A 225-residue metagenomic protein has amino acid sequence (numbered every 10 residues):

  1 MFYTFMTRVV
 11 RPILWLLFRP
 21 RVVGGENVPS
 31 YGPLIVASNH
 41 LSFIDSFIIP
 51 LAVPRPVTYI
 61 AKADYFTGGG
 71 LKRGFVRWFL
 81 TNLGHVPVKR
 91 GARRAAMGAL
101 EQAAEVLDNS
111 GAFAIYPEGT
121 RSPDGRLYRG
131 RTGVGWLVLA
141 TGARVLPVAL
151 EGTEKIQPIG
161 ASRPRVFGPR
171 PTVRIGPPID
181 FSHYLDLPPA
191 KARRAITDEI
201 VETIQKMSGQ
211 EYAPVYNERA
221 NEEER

Functional and structural regions predicted by a protein language model:
F2, M97-R225: Non-catalytic C-terminal accessory region of glycerolipid acyltransferases and related lyso-lipid remodeling enzymes
Y3, V9-H40: Helix-to-loop junction immediately C-terminal to a conserved catalytic motif
W15, S30-R93: Catalytic core of membrane glycerolipid acyltransferases/transacylases, capturing the structured, soluble-facing
W15-V22, A96-M97, I156-P158: Short gly/ser/thr-rich secondary-structure transition/capping motifs
G24, N39, A61-K62, G84 (+2 more regions): A secondary-structure boundary/capping signal
E26, A63, K89, A149 (+1 more regions): Residues at the C-termini of beta-strands that transition into short coil/loop
